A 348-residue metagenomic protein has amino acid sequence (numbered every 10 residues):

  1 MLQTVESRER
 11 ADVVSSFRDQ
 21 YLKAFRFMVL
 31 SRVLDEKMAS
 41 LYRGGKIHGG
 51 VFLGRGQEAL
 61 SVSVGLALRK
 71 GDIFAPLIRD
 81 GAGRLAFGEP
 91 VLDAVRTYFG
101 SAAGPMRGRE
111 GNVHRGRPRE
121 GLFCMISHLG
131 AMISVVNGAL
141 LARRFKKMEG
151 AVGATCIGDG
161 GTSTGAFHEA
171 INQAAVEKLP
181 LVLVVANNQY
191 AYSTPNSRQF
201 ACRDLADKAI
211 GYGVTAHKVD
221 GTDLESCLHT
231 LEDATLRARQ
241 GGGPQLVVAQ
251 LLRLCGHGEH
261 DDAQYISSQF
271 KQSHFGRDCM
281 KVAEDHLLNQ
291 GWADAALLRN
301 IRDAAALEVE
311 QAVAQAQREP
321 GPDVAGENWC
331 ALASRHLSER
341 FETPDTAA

Functional and structural regions predicted by a protein language model:
M1-L60, L66, C255, E259-A348: Conserved acidic/glycine
V5, V13-V14, V29, V33 (+17 more regions): Extended aliphatic helical segments
V33-A39, K46-E177, P195-A201, A206 (+1 more regions): Cofactor-binding active-site loop characterized by glycine-rich and histidine/acidic residues
I78-R79, A249-L251, G321, W329: Short, well-ordered beta-to-alpha junction loops that form the rim of enzyme active sites and present histidine/acidic
G121-R318: Glycine-rich ThDP/TPP pyrophosphate-binding loop and its adjacent helix/strand module within ThDP-dependent enzymes
